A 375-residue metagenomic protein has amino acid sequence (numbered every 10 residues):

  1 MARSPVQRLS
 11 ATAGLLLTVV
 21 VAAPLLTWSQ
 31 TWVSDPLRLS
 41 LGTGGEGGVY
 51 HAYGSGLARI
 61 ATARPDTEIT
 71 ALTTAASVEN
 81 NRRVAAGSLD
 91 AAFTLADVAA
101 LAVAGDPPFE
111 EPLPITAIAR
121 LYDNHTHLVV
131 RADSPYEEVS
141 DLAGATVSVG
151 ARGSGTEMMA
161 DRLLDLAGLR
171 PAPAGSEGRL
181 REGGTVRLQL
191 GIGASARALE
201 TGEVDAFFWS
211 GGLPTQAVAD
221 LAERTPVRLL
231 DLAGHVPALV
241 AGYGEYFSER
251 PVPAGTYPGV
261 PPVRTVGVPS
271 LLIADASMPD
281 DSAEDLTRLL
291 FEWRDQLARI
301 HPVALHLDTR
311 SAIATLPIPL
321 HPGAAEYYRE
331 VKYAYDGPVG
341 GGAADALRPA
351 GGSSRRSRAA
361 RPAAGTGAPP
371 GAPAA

Functional and structural regions predicted by a protein language model:
P5-L41, Y136-T146, P322, Y327-P338 (+1 more regions): Immediate post-signal peptide segment of exported/extracytoplasmic ligand-binding proteins
P36, D66, E79, A86 (+6 more regions): Extracytoplasmic
R38-T62, E68, N124-T201, D295 (+4 more regions): Bilobed "Venus flytrap"/periplasmic-binding protein-like clamshell domains and structurally analogous long
G48-A86, D90-A91, P258-V260: Extracytoplasmic small-molecule ligand-binding "clamshell" domains of the periplasmic binding protein/Venus flytrap
A85, L89-D123, D133, T215: Acidic, polar ligand-binding/catalytic clefts
A96-V98, P107, S134, L169-L272 (+1 more regions): Pocket-lining segment of extracytoplasmic ligand-binding domains
E110-L121, V147, G255-R264: A structural signal for short loop-to-beta-strand junctions that line the ligand-binding cleft of periplasmic/secreted
A194, T201, A206, G211-L229 (+5 more regions): An extracytoplasmic/periplasmic, membrane-proximal ligand-sensing/linker region
